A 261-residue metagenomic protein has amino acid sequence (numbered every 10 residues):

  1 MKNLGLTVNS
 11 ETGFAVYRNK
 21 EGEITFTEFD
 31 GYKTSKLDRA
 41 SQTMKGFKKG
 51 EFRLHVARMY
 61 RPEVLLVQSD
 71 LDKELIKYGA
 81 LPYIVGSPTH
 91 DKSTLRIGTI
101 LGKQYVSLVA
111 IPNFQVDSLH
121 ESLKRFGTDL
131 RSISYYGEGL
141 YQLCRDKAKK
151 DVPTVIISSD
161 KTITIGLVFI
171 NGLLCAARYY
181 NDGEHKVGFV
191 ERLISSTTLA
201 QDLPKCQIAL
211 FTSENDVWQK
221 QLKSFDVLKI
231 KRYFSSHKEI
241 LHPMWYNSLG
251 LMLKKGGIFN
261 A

Functional and structural regions predicted by a protein language model:
M1-A261: Hydrophobic/aromatic-enriched cytosolic interaction surfaces used to assemble or bind macromolecules
